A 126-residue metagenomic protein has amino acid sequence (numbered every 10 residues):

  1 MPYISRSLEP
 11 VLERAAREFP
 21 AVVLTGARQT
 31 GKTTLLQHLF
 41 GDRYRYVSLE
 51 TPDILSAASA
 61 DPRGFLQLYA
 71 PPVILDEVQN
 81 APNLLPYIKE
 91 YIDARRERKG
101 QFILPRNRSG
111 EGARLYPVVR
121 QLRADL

Functional and structural regions predicted by a protein language model:
M1-L126: Phosphate-binding site recognition
